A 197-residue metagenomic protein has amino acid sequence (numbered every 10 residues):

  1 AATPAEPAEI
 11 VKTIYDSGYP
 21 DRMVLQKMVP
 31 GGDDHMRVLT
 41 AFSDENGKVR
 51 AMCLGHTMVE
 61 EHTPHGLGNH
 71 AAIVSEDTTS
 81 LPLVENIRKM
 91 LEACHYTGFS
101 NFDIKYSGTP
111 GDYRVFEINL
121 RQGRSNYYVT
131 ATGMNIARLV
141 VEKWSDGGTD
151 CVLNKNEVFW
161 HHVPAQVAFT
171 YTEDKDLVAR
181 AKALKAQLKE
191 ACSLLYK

Functional and structural regions predicted by a protein language model:
A1-G32: Conserved ATP-binding module of the ATP-grasp superfamily
A5, K27-H95, N119-W144: ATP-dependent carboxylate/phosphate-activation module, predominantly the ATP-grasp catalytic core and closely related
Y19-D21, D33-R37, G98-S100: Short, basic and Ser/Thr-rich N-terminal targeting/leader segments
Q26-K27, T97-T109: A short glycine-rich, hydrophobically flanked beta-strand micro-motif that places a catalytic Asp/Glu for divalent metal
R37-L39, F102, G111: Change "...and in nucleic-acid phosphodiester-cleaving endonucleases..." to "...and in nucleic-acid processing enzymes
G47, P110-G111: Glycine-biased flexible loop/turn sites that connect beta-strands or occur in inter-domain linkers
G111-R121: A short beta-strand motif that forms the metal-chelation/ATP-contact edge of phosphoryl-transfer active sites
R138-K197: Peripheral (often C-terminal) accessory segments that flank ATP-dependent C-N-forming ligase machineries
